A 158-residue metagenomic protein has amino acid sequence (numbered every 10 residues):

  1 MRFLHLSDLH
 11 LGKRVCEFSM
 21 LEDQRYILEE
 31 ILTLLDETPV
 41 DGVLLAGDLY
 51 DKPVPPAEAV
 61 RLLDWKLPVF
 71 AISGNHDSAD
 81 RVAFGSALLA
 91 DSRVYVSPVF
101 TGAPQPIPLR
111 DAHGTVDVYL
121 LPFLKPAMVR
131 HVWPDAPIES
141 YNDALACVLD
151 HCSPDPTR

Functional and structural regions predicted by a protein language model:
M1-D64: N-terminal active-site segment of His-dependent metallophosphoesterases
E30, R61-W65, F84-A87, C147: Alpha-helical scaffolding segments of alpha/beta enzyme cores, especially the outer helices of TIM-barrel or partial
G42, P55, S73-R158: His/Asp/Glu-rich metal-coordinating catalytic cores of metallo-dependent phosphodiesterases/hydrolases acting on
V69: Hydrophobic anchor at the start of a short beta-strand that flanks the dinucleotide cofactor-binding loop
